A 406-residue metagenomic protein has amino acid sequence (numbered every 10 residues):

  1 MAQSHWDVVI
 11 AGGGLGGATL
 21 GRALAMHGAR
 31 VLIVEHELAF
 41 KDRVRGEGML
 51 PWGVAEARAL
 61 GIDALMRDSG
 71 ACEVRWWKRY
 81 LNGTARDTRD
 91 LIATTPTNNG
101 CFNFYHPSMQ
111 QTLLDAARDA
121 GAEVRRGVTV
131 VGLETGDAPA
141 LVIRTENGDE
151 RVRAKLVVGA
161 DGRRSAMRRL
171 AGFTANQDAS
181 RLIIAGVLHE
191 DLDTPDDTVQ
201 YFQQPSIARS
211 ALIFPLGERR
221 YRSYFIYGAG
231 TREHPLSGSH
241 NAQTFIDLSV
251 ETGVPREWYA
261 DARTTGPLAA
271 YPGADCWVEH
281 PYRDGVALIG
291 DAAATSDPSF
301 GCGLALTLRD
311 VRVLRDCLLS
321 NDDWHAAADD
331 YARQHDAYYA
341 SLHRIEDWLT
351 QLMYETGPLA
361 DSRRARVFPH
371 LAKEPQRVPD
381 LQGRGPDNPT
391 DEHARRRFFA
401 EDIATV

Functional and structural regions predicted by a protein language model:
A2-G14: Beta1/beta-strand and adjacent pyrophosphate-binding region of the FAD-binding site in flavoprotein oxidoreductases
A2-H5, A55, D63-L170, N176-G186 (+2 more regions): Conserved N-terminal helical subregion
G17: N-terminal Rossmann-fold NAD(P) dinucleotide-binding loop
A25-R45: Glycine-rich FAD pyrophosphate-binding loop
L38-R58: Conserved N-terminal glycine-rich FAD pyrophosphate-binding loop of Rossmann-like flavoproteins
A138-E150, L156-A269: Conserved FAD-binding catalytic core of PHBH/FMO-like flavoproteins
E233-A328: FAD/FMN-dependent oxidoreductases across multiple families
D316-V406: C-terminal helical "tail/cap" subdomain of flavin- and related membrane-associated enzymes
